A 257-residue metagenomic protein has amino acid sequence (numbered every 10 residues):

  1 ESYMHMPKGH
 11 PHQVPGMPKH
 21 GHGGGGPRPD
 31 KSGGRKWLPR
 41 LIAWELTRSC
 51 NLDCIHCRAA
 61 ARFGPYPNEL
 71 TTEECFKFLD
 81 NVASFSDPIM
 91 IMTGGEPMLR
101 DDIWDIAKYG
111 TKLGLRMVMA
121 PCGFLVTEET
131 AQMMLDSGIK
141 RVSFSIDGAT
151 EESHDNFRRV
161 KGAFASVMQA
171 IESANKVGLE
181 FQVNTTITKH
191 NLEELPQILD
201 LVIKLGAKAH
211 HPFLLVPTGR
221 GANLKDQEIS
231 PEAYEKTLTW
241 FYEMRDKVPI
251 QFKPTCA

Functional and structural regions predicted by a protein language model:
S2-R141: Conserved alpha-helical substructure of the radical SAM core
Y3-G24, G219-A257: A C-terminal junction/extension of Radical SAM enzymes
I42, F144, P212, P254-T255: Short glycine/serine/threonine-enriched helix-capping/active-site loop that flanks the nucleotide-sugar donor pocket
C57-F63, E152, R220-L224: Short glycine/proline- and charge-enriched loop/turn segments that cap or connect secondary-structure elements
T72-M92, R100-R220, Q227-S230: Radical SAM/AdoMet-radical enzyme domain recognition
